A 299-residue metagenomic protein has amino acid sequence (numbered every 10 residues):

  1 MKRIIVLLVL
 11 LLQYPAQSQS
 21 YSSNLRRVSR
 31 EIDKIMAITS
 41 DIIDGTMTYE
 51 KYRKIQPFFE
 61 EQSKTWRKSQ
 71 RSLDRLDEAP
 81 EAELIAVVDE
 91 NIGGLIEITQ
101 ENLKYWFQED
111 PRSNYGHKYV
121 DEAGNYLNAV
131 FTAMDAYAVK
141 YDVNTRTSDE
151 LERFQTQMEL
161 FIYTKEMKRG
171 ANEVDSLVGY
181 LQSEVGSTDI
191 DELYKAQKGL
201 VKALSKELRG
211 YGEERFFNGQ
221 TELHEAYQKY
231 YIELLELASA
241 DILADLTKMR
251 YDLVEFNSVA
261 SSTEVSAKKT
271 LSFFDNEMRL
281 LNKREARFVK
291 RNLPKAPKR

Functional and structural regions predicted by a protein language model:
I4-Q13: Sec-dependent N-terminal signal peptides
Y14-S18: Sec/Tat signal peptide C-region and signal peptidase I cleavage site
S20-Y52, Q56, N102-Y194, D241-R299: C-terminal amphipathic alpha-helix
D41-E78, I190-L204: N-terminal, post-signal-peptide region of Sec/Tat-exported proteins
F59-S63, D89-I92, I96, A123-F131 (+2 more regions): Amphipathic alpha-helical bundle/coiled-coil segments
T65-E90, N102-S113, K206-Y231, L243-T247: Short, solvent-exposed, charged loop/turn and helix-capping segments that join or cap alpha-helices on peripheral
